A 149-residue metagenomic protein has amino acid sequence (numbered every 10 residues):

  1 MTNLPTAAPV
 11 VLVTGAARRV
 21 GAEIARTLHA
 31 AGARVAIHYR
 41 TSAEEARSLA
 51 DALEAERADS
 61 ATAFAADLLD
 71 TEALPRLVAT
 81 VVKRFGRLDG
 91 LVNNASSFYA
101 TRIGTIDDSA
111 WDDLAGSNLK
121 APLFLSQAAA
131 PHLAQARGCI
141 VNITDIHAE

Functional and structural regions predicted by a protein language model:
A17-R19: Conserved glycine-rich cofactor-binding loop
A33-S48: Conserved glycine-rich Rossmann-like NAD(P)H-binding loop of the short-chain dehydrogenase/reductase
A43-E44, A65-L77, D108: The beta1-alpha1 cofactor-binding region of Rossmann-like NAD(H)/NADP(H)-dependent oxidoreductases
N94-Y99: Conserved NAD(P)H cofactor-binding loop of Rossmann-fold oxidoreductase domains
R102-I103, A110-A115: Substrate-binding pocket helix/loop in short-chain dehydrogenase/reductase
S126-Q127: A short, exposed helix-loop element centered on a Lys and neighboring polar residues
C139-E149: Catalytic loop of short-chain dehydrogenase/reductase
